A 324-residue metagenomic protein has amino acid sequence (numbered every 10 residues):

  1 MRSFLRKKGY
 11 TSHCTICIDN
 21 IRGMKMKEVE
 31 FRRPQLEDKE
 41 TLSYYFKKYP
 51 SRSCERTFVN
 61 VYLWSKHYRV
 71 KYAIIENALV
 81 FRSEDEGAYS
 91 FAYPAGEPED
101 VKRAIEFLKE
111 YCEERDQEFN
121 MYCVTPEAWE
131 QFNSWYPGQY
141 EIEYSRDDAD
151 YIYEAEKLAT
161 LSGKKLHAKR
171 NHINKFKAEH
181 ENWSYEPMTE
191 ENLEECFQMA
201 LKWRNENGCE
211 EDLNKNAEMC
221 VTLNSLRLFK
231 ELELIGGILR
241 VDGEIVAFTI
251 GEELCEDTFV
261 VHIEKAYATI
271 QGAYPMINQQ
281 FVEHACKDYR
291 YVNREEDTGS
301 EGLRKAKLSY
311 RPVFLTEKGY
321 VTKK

Functional and structural regions predicted by a protein language model:
K7-K8, K25: Polybasic, lysine-rich low-complexity intrinsically disordered segments
C14-T15, R22-R103, E210-N224: N-terminal charged segments
E55-A128, R240-A268: Conserved donor-binding loop and adjoining core beta-sheet/short helix segment in diverse acyl/aminoacyl transferases
N120-M121, E186, Y291-R294: Short catalytic-loop micro-motif centered on adjacent basic/acidic residues
A128-I142, N171, G299-L315: Conserved active-site alpha-helix within GNAT-family acetyltransferase domains
P137-E210: Acyltransferase donor/substrate-recognition loop-hinge adjacent to the catalytic core
E191, E195-E244: Short, conserved active-site entrance elements at the starts or edges of catalytic domains
L234-K323: Aromatic (often tryptophan-rich) hydrophobic motifs at membrane interfaces
